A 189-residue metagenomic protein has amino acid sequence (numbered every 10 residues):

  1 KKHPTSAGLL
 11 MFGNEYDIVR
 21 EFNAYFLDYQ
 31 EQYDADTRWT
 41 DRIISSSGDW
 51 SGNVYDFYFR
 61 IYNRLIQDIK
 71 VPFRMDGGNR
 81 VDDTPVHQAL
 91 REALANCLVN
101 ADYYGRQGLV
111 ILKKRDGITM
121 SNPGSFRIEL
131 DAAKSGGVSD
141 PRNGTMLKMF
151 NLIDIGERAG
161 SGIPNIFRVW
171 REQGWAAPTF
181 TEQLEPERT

Functional and structural regions predicted by a protein language model:
K1-D116, N151, I155-S161, R171-P186: Bergerat-fold GHKL/Histidine-kinase-like ATPase
I118-D154: Glycine-rich/acidic phosphate-handling loop/turn and adjacent ATP-lid/helix of nucleotide-binding kinase/ATPase domains
T119, R188-T189: Core structural elements
G162, I166: Short alpha-helical Gxxx[C/S/T] motif in the catalytic ATP-binding
